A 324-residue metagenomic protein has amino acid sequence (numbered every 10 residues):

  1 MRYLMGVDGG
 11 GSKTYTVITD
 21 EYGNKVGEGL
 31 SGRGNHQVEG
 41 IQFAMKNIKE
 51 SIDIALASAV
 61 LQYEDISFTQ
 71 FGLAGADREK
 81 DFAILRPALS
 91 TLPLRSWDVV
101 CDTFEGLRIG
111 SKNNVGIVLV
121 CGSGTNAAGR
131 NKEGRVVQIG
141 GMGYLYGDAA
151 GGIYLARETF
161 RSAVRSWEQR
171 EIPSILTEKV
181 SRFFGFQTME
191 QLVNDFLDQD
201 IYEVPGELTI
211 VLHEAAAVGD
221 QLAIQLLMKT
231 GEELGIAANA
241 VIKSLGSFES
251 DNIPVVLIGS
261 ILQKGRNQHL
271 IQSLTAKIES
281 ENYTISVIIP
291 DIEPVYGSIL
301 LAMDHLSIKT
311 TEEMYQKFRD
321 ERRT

Functional and structural regions predicted by a protein language model:
M1-L30, N35-E64, A88-T91, G110-V115 (+1 more regions): ATP-binding/phosphotransfer module of carbohydrate and carboxylate kinases, centering on a glycine-rich
G10-S12, S67, C121-S123: Short, basic and Ser/Thr-rich N-terminal targeting/leader segments
E39-A44, T69-D81: N-terminal short leaders/motifs
Y63-S67, R95-S96: Short acidic capping loops at alpha-helix termini that bridge into adjacent secondary structure
Q70-A76, C121-S123, I253-K264: Glycine-rich beta-strand-to-loop/alpha-helix junction loops that act as flexible
G72, V100, I288-P290: Structural motif
A76-S174, R319-R323: Phosphate-binding/catalytic loop of phosphoryl-transfer enzymes
